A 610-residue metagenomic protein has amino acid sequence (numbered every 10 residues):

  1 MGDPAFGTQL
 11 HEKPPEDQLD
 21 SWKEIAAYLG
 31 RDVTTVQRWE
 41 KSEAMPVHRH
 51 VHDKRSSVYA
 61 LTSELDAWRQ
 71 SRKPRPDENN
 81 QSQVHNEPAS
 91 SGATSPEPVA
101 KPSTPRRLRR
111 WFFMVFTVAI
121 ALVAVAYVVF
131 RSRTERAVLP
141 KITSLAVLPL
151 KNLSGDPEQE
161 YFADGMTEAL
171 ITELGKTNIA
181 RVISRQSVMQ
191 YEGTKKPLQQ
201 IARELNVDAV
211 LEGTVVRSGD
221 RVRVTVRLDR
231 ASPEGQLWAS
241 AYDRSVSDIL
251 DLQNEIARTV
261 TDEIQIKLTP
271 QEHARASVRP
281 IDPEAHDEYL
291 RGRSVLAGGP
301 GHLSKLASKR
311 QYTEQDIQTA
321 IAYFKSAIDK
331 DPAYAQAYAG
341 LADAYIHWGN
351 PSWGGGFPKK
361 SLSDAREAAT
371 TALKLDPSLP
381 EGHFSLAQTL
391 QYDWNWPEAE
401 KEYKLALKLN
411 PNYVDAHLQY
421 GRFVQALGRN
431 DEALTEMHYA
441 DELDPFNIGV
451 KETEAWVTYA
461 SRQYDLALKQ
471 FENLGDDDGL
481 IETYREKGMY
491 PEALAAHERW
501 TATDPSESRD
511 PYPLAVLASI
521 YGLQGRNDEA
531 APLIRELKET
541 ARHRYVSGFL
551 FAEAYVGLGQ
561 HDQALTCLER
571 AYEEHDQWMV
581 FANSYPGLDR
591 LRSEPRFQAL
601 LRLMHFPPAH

Functional and structural regions predicted by a protein language model:
W22-K23, P46-K73: Short helix-start
A26: The alpha-helix within a helix-turn-helix
L29-S57: Major-groove DNA-recognition helix of helix-turn-helix-type DNA-binding domains
S63-A93: A short, Lys/Arg-enriched interface patch at domain edges and termini
V99-M114: Short, low-complexity patches enriched in S/T/P/G
R110-F116, I120-E472, M489-E492, A496-Y512 (+3 more regions): Acidic, proline/glycine-rich low-complexity intrinsically disordered segments
D465, E482-H543, F551-L565, E569: Helix-coil-helix junctions within alpha-helical repeat/solenoid scaffolds
A582-H610: Terminal, low-structured helical/coil segments at or just beyond the last alpha-helical repeat
